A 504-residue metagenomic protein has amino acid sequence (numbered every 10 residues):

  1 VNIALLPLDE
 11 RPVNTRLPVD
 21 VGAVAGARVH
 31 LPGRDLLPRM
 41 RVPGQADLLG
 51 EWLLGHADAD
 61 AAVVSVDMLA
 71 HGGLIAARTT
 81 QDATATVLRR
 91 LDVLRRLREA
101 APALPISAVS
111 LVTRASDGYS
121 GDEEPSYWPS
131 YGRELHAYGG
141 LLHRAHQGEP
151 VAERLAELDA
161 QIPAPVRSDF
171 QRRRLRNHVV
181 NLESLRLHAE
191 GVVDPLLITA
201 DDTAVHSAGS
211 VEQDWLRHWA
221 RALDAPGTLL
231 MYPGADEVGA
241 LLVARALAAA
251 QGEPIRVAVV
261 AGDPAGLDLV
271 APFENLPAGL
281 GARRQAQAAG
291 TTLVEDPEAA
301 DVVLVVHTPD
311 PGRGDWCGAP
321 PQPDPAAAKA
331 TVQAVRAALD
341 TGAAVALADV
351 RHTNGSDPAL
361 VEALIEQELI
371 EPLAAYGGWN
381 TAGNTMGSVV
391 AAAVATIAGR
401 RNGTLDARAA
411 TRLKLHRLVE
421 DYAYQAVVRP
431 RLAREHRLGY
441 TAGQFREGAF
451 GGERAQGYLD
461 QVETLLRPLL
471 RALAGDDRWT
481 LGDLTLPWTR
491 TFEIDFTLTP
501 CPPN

Functional and structural regions predicted by a protein language model:
V1-N504: An N-terminal assembly and electron-transfer interface module characteristic of large anaerobic redox and radical
